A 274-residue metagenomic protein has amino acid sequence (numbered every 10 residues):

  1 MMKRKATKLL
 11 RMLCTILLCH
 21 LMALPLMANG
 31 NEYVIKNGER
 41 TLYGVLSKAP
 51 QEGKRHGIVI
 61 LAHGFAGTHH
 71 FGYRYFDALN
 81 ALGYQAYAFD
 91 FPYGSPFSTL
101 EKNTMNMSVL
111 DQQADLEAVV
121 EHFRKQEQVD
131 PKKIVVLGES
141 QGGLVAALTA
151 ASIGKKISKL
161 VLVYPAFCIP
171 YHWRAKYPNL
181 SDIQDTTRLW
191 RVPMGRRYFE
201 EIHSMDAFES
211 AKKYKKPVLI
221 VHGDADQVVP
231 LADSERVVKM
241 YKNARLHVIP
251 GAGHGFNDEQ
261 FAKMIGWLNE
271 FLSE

Functional and structural regions predicted by a protein language model:
A28-G53: N-terminal cap/lid segment of alpha/beta-hydrolase-fold proteins
F65-D77: The serine-hydrolase catalytic nucleophile loop
L79-T99: Conserved alpha/beta-hydrolase
N106-E127: Alpha/beta-hydrolase active-site loop
L148-R196: Hydrolase active-site cap/lid region
Y214, I220-H222, D226: Short beta-strand/loop motif that positions the catalytic acidic residue of the alpha/beta-hydrolase fold
Q227-D233: Conserved alpha/beta-hydrolase "acid-adjacent" motif
A252-F261: Catalytic histidine-centered segment of alpha/beta-hydrolase-like enzymes
